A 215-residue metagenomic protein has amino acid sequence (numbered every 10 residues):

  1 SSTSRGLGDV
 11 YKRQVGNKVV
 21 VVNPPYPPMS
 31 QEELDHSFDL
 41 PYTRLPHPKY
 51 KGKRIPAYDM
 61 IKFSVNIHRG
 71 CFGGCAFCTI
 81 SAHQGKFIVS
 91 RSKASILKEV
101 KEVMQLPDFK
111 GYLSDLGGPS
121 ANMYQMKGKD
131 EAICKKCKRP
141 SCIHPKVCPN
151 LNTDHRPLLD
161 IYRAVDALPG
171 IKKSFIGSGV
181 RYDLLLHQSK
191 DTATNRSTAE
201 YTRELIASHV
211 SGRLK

Functional and structural regions predicted by a protein language model:
S1-L7, Y11: Single conserved hydrophobic/aromatic residue that forms the stacking wall/gate of nucleotide- or nucleobase-binding
K12-S64: N-terminal [4Fe-4S]-dependent radical SAM core
K51-T79, L97, K110-Y112, K215: N-terminal pre-triad scaffold of radical SAM enzymes
G70-F72, A76, I80-H83, L116-A121 (+1 more regions): An acidic- and aromatic-residue-enriched active-site/binding cleft used to recognize and process polar
C78-S95: Iron-sulfur (Fe-S) cluster-binding segments and ferredoxin-like electron-carrier domains, especially [2Fe-2S]
K93-L97, H155-L158: Amphipathic alpha-helical segments in well-structured domains
E102-K215: Conserved SAM/AdoMet-binding glycine-rich loop
